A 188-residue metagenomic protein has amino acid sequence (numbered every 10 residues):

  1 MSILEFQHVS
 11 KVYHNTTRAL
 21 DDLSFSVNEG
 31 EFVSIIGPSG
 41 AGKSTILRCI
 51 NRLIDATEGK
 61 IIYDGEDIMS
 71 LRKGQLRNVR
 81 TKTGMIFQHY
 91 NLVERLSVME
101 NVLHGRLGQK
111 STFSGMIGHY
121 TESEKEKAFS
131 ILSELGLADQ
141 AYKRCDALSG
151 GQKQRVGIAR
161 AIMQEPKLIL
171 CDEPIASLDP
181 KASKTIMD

Functional and structural regions predicted by a protein language model:
I36-P38: The feature captures the beta-strand-to-loop junction immediately N-terminal to the Walker
N51: Helix-to-loop junction immediately C-terminal to a conserved catalytic motif
G59-D67, V79: Conserved ABC transporter NBD signature motif
E66-D67, K110, G115-D139: Conserved ABC ATPase "signature" region
R144-L148, Q152: Conserved ABC ATPase signature
E165: Conserved catalytic motifs of ABC-family nucleotide-binding domains
I169-D172: Catalytic Walker B motif of ABC-type/P-loop ATPase nucleotide-binding domains
